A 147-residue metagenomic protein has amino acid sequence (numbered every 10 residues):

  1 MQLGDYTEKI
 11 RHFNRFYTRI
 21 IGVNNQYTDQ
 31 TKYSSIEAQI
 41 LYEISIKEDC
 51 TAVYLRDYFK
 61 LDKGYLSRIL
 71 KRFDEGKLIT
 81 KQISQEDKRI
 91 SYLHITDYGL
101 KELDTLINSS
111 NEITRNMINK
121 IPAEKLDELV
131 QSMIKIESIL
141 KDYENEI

Functional and structural regions predicted by a protein language model:
M1-E8, H12-F13, E124-I147: C-terminal regulatory/oligomerization modules of transcriptional regulators
M1-S35: N-terminal leader segment of winged-helix/HTH proteins
Y6-K9, E48, D97: A short beta-loop-alpha structural element at the N-terminal edge of CoA-dependent acyl/N-acetyltransferase catalytic
F13, I21-N24, E102, L106-I118 (+1 more regions): Alpha-helical linker/hinge and terminal dimerization helices associated with HTH transcriptional regulators
N24-Y65, L70: N-terminal helix-turn-helix DNA-binding core of bacterial DNA-binding proteins
Y42, D104, V130: A cross-family signal for key residues in well-ordered alpha-helices that form functional helical elements
I69-R72, S132: Residues within the DNA-recognition helix of helix-turn-helix
D74-D127: Charged, amphipathic alpha-helical coiled-coil/dimerization segments
